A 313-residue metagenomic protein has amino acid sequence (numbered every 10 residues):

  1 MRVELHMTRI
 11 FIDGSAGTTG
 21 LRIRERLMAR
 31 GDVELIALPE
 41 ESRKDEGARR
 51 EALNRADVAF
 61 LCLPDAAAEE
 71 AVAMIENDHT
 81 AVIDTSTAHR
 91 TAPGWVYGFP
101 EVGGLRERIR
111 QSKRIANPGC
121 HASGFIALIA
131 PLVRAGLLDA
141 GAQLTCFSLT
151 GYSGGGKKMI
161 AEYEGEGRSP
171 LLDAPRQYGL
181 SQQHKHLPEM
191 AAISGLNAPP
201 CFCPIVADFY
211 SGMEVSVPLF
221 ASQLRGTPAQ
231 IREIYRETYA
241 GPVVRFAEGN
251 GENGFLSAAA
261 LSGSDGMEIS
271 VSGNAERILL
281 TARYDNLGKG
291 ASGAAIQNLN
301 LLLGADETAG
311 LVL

Functional and structural regions predicted by a protein language model:
R2-Y178, S270-N274, A309: N-terminal Rossmann-like NAD(P) cofactor-binding subdomain of oxidoreductases, focused on the glycine-rich
G14, T18, C120-A127, S181-P188 (+4 more regions): Conserved active-site and cofactor/substrate-binding residues in soluble primary-metabolism enzymes
R24, I126-V133, L187-A191, R232 (+1 more regions): Predominant activation on well-ordered alpha-helical scaffold segments within soluble catalytic domains
M28, D32, R134-L138, A192-L196 (+4 more regions): Generic secondary-structure signature for well-ordered alpha-helical cores
S86, V206, D285: Anionic group-transfer/hydrolysis microenvironments
Q111-K113, M213-V215, E276-I278: Short amphipathic alpha-helical segments
E166, S181-E248: C-terminal substrate-binding/catalytic lobe of Rossmann-fold NAD(P)-dependent dehydrogenases
P218-L313: C-terminal active-site/capping subdomain that shapes the small-molecule cofactor and substrate pocket of enzyme
